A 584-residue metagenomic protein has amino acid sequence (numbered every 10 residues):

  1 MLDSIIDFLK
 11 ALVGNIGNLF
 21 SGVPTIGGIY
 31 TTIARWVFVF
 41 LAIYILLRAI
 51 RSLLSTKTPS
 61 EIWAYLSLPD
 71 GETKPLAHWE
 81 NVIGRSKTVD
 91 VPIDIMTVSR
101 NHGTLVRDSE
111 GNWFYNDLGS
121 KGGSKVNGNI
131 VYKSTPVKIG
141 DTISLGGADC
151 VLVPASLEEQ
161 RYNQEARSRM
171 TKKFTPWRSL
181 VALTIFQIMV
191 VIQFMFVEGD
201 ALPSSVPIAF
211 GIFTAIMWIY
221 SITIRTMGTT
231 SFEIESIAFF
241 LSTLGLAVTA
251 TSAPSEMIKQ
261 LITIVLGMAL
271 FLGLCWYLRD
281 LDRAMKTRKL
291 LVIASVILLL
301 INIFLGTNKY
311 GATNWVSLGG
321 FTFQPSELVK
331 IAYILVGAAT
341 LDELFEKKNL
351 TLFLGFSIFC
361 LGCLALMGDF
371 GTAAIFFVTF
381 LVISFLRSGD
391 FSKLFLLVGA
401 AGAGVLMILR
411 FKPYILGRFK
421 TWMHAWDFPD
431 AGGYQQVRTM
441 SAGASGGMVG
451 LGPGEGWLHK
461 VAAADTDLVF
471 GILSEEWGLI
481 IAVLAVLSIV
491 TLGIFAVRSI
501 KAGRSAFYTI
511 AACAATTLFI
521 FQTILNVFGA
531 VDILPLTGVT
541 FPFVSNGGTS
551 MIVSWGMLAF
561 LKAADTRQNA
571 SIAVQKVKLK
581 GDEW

Functional and structural regions predicted by a protein language model:
M1-I95, S109, L157-A166: Intrinsically disordered, low-complexity acidic Ser/Thr-rich regulatory segments
F20-P24, K125-T171: C-terminal boundary/linker segments immediately following FHA domains
V23-T31, M195-P207, S252-K259: Membrane-helix interface and helix-disruption motif detector
K74-D149: Forkhead-associated
S134-T135, L534-V574: Transmembrane alpha-helices of multi-pass inner-membrane enzymes
R167-L183, T230: N-terminal membrane topogenic signal
S204-G432, G471-D532, G556-F560, Q575-W584: Hydrophobic alpha-helical transmembrane segments of multi-pass inner membrane proteins, especially in bacterial systems
G447-I480, I500-G503: Long extracytoplasmic/lumenal interhelical loops at the membrane interface of multi-pass membrane proteins
